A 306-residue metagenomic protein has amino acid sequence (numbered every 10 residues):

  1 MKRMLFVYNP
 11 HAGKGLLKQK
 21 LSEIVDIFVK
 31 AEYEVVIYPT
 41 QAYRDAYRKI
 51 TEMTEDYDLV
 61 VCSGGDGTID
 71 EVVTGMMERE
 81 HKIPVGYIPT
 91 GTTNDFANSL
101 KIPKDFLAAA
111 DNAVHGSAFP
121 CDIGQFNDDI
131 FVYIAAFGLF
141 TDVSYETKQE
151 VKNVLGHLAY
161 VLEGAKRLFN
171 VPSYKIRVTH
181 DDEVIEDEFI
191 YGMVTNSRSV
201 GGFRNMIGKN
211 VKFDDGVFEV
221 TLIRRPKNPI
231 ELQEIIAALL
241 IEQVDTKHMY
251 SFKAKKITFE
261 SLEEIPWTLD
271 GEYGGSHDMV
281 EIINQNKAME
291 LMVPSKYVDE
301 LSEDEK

Functional and structural regions predicted by a protein language model:
M1-S63, G75, V298, E303-K306: ATP/NTP phosphate-donor binding region
A31, T40, E78-V194: Catalytic core of DAGKc-family lipid kinases
T68-E80: Short Gly/Thr/Asp-enriched flexible loops that form oxyanion-binding sites at enzyme active sites
D129-A135, T141-D142, E186-T195, G201 (+4 more regions): Short hydrophobic-aromatic micro-motifs
V151-L158, K209-K227: Gly/Ser/Thr-rich active-site loops/lids in small-molecule metabolic enzymes that frequently grip phosphoryl groups
H180, E186, K212, L222-K306: ATP/nucleoside-binding phosphotransfer catalytic cores, i.e., glycine-rich phosphate-binding loops
G202-K209: Anionic-ligand binding region
